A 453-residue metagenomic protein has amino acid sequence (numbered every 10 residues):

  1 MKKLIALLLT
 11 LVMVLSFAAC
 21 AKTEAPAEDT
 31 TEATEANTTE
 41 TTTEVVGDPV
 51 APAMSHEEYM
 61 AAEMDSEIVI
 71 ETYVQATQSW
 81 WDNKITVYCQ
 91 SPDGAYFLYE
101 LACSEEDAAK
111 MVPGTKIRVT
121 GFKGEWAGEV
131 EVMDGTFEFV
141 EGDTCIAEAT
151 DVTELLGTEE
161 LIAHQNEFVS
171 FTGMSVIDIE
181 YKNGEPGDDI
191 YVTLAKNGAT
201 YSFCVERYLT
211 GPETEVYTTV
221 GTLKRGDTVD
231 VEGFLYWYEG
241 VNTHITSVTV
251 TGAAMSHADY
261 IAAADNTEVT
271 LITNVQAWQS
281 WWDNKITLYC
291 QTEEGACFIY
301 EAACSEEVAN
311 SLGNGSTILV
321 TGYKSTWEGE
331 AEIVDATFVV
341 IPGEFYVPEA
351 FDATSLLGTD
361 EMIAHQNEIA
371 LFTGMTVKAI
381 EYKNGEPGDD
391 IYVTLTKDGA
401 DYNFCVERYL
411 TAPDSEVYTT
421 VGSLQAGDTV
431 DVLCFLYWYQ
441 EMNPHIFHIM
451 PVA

Functional and structural regions predicted by a protein language model:
M1-L9, A21: Positively charged n-region of N-terminal signal peptides that target proteins for export
I5, V14, V45-V46: Short hydrophobic transmembrane-like helices used for membrane targeting/insertion
A18-E28: Bacterial lipoprotein signal-peptidase II cleavage site
P26-P49: Intrinsically disordered, low-complexity serine/threonine-rich repeat tracts
V45-A453: OB-fold single-stranded nucleic acid-binding module
